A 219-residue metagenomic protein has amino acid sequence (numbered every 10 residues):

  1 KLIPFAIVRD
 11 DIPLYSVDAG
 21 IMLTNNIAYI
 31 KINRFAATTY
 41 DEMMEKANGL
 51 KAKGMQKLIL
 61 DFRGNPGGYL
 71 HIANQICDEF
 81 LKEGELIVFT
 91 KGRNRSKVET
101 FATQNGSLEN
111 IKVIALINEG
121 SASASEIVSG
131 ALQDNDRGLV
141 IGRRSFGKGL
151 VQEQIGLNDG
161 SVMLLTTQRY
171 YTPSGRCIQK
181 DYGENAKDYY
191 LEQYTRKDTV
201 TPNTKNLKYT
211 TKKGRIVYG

Functional and structural regions predicted by a protein language model:
K1-N158: Cleft-lining beta-strand/loop regions that shape enzyme active-site pockets
V8-P13, R169-Y170, N185-A186: A short, sequence-level motif marking secondary-structure junctions
K53, G160-V162, T199-T201: Short loop/turn motifs at secondary-structure junctions and domain boundaries
S125-S129, L157-G160, Y171-L191: Functional cores that coordinate and move charged inorganic groups
R176-G219: Conserved functional hotspot residues or short segments at active or partner-binding sites across diverse domains
